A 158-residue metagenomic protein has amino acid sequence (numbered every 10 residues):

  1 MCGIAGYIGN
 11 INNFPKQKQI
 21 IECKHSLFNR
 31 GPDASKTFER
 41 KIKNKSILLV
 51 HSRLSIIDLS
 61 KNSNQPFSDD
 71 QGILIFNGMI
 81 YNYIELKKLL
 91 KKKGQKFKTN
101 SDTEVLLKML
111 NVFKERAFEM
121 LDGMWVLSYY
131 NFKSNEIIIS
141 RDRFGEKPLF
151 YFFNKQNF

Functional and structural regions predicted by a protein language model:
M1-F158: N-terminus-centric sequence/structural signature that marks the extreme N-terminus and adjacent "lid/interface" module
